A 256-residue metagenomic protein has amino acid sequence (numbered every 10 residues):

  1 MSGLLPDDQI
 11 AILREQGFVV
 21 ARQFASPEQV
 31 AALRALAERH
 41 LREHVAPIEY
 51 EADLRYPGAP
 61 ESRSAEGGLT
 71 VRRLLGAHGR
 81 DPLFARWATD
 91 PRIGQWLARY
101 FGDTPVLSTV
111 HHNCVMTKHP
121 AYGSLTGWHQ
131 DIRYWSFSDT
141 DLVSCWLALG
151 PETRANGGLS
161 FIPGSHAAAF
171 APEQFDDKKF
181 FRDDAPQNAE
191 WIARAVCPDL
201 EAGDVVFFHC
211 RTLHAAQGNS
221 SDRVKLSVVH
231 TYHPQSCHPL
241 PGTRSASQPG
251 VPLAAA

Functional and structural regions predicted by a protein language model:
M1-E15, R22-W128, Y134, Q174 (+2 more regions): Non-heme Fe(II)-dependent double-stranded beta-helix
V20-A21, V143-C145, V206-F208: Short hydrophobic-aromatic micro-motifs
A25-P27, V115-T117, R133, E152 (+3 more regions): Short, solvent-exposed loop/turn segments at secondary-structure junctions
E43, E51, A65, G158 (+4 more regions): Non-heme Fe(II)/2-oxoglutarate
D81-R86, E190-V196, A216-Q217: Active-site rim elements
Q95-A98, Y122-C197, C237-S245: Catalytic core of non-heme Fe(II) oxygenases with the double-stranded beta-helix
N113, C145-L147, V228-Y232: A structural signal for short, well-ordered beta-strand segments
